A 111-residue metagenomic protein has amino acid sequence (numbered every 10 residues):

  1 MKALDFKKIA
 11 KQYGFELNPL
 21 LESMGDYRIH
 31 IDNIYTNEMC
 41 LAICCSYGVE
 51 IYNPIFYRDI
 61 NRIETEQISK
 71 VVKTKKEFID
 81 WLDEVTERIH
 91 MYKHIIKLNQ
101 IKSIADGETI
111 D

Functional and structural regions predicted by a protein language model:
M1, I96-D111: Short intrinsically disordered terminal tails
M1-D32: Negatively charged, low-complexity tracts enriched in Asp/Glu with abundant Ser/Thr
A3-Y13, I60-N99: Ampiphathic alpha-helical segments that act as solvent-exposed interaction surfaces
R28, I34, E108-I110: Intrinsically disordered, low-complexity regions of eukaryotic proteins
I34-D80: Intrinsically disordered, low-complexity regulatory segments enriched in Ser/Thr/Pro and charged residues
